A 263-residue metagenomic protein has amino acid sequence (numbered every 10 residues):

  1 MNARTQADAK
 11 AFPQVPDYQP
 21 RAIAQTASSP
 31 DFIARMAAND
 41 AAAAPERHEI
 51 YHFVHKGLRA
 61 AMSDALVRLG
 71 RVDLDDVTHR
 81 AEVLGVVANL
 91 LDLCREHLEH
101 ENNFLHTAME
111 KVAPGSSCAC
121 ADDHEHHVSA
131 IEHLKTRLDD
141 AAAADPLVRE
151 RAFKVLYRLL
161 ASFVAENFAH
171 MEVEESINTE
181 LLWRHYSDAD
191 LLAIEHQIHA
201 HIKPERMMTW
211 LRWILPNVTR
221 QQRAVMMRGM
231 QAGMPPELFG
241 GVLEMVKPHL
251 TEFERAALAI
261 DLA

Functional and structural regions predicted by a protein language model:
M1-A263: Small-residue-biased structural context
